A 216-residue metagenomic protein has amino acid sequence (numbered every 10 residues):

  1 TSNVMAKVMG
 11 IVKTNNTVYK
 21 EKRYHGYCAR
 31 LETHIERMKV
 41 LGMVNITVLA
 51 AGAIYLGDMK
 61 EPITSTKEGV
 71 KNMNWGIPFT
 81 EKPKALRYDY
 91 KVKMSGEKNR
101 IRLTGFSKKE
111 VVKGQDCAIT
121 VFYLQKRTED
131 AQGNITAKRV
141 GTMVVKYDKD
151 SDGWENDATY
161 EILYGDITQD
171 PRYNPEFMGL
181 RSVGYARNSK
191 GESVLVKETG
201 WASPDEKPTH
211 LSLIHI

Functional and structural regions predicted by a protein language model:
T1-S2: Extracellular carbohydrate-recognition regions
K13, V70-N74, M143: Short structured motifs
E21-M38: Short carbohydrate-recognition loop motifs
I35-D130: Extracellular-facing segments of soluble proteins and assemblies that are Gly/Ser/Thr-biased and enriched in aromatics
P83, P208-H210: Extracellular Ig-like/FN3 beta-sandwich strand-entry sites
E129-P208: Extracellular carbohydrate recognition and processing domains and analogous Trp-centered ligand-binding platforms
H215-I216: Conserved small/polar residues in nucleotide/adenosyl-binding loops
